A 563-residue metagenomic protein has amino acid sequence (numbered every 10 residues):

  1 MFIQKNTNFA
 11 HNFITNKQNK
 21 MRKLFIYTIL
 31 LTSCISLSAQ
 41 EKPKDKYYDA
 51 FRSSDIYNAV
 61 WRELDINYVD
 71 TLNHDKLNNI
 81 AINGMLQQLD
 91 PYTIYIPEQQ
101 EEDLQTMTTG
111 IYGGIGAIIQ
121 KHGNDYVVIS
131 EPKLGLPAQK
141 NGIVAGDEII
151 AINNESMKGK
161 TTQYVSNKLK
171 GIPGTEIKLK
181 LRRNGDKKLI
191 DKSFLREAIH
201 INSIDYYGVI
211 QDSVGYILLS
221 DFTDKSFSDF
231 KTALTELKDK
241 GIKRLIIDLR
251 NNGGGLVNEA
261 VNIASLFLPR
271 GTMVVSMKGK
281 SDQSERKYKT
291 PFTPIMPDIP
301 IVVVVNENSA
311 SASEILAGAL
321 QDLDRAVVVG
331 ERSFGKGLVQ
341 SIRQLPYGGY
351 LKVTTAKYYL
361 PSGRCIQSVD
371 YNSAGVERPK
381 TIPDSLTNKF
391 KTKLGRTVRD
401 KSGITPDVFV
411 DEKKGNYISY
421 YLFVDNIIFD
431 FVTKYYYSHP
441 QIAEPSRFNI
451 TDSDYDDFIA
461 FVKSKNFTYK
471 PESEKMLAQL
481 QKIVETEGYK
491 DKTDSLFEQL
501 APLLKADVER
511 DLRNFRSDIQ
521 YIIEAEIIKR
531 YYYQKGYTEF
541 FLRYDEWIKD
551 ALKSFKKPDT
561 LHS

Functional and structural regions predicted by a protein language model:
M1-Y47: Bacterial Sec-dependent N-terminal signal peptides
A39-S53, Y57, W61-H74, P97 (+4 more regions): Cleft-lining beta-strand/loop regions that shape enzyme active-site pockets
D65-D103: N-terminal, post-signal-peptide region of Sec/Tat-exported proteins
I80, Y92-E131: PDZ/PDZ-like peptide-tail recognition elements
Q120, K180-N184, Y359, K391: A generic structural motif
I149-I150, I177, I366, V398: Generic structural signal for buried aliphatic residues
A312, D324, E331, G335-F390: Polar, glycine-rich mid-to-C-terminal structural blocks that act as macromolecule-binding/assembly scaffolds
C365-S563: Conserved functional hotspot residues or short segments at active or partner-binding sites across diverse domains
